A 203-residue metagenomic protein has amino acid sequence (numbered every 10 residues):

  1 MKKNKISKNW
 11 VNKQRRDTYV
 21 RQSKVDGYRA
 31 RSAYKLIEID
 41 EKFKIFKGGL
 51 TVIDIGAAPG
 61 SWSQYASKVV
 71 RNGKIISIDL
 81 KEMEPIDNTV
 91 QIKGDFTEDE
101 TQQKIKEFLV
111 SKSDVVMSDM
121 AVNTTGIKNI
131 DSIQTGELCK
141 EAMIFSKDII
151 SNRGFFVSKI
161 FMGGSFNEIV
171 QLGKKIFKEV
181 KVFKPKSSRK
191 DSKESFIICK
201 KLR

Functional and structural regions predicted by a protein language model:
M1-G48: Class I SAM-dependent methyltransferase Rossmann-like catalytic core, especially the SAM/SAH-binding loop
G48-A58: Conserved class I S-adenosyl-L-methionine
P59-R71: Conserved SAM-binding loop of SAM-dependent methyltransferases across substrates and taxa, primarily the Class I
R71-G73, I149-F155: Short glycine-dipeptide loop
L80-T125: S-adenosyl-L-methionine
T124-T135: Glycine/threonine-rich flexible loop motifs
G136-N152: A short glycine-rich, Lys/Arg-flanked "PGG" loop and its adjoining helix->strand segment in the class I
M162-R203: Class I S-adenosyl-L-methionine
